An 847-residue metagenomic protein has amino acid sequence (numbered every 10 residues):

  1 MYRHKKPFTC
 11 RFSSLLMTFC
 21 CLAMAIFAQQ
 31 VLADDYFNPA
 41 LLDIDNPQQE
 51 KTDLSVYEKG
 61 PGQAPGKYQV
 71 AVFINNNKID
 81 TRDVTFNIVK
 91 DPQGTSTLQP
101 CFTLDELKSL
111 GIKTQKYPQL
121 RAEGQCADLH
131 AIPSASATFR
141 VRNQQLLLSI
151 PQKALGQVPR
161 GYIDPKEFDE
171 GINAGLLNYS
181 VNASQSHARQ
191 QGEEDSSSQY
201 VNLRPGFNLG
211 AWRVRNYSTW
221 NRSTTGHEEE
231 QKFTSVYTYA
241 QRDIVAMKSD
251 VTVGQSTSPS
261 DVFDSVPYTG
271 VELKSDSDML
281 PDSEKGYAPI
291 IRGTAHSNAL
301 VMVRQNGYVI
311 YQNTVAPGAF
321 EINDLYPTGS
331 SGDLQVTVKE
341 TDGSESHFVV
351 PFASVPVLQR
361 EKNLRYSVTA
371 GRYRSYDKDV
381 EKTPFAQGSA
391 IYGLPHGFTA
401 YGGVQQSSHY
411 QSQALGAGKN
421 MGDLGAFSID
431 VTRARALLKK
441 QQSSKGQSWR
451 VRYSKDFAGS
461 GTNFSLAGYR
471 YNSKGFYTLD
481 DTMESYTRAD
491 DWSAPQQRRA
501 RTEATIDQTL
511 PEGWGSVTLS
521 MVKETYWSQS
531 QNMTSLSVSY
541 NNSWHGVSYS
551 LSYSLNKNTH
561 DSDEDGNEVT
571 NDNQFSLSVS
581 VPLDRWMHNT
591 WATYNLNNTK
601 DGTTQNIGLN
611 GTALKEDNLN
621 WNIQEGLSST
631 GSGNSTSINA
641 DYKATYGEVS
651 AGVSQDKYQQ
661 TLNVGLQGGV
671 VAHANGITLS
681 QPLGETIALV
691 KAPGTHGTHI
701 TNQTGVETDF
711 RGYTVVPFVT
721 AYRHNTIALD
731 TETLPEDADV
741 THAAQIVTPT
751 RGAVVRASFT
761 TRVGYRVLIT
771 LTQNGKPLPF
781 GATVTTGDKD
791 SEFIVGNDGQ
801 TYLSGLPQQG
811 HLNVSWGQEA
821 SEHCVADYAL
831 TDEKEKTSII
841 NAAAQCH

Functional and structural regions predicted by a protein language model:
Y2-P7, C21, A25, Q30-K285 (+1 more regions): Post-signal-peptide, soluble extracytosolic/periplasmic N-terminal scaffold domains of envelope/secretory systems
A64-F73, N77-F86, G694-T704, Q773-D788: Short, ordered, surface-exposed loop/turn motifs in non-cytosolic proteins
V70-V72, G293, A688-A692, Y765-N774: A short, amphipathic beta-strand motif
G171-Q191, W212-T224, V251-Q255, Y366-R374 (+10 more regions): Transmembrane beta-strand segments that form the barrel wall of outer-membrane beta-barrel proteins
Y179, L203-F207, Y237-R242, G388-Y392 (+11 more regions): Residues on the lipid-exposed face of transmembrane beta-strands in outer-membrane beta-barrel proteins
D195-V201, K232-V236, Y287, K382-A386 (+10 more regions): Residues that define the transmembrane beta-barrel architecture of outer-membrane proteins
G226-E229, Q255-V266, D430-R501, L551-S578 (+5 more regions): Outer-membrane beta-barrel translocator/channel fold
G705-Y713, K789-Q800: Short, acidic Ser/Thr/Gly-rich low-complexity loop/linker segments typical of extracellular and cell-surface proteins
